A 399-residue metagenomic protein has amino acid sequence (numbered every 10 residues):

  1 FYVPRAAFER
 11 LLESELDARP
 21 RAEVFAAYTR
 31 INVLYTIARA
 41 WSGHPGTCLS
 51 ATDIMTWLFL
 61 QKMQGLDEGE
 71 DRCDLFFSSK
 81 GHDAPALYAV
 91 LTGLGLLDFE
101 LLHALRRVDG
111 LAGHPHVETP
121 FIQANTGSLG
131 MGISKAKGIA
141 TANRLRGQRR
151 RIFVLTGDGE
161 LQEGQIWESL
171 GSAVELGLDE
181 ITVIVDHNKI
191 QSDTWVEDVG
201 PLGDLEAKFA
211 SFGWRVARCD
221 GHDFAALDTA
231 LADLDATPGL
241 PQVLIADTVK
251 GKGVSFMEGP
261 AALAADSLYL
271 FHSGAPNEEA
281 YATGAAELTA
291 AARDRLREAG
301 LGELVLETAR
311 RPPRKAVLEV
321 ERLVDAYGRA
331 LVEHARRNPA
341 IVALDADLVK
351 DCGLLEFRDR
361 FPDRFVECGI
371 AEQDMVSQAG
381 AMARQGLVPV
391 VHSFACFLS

Functional and structural regions predicted by a protein language model:
F1-R150, R295-S399: Thiamine diphosphate
Q64-G69, C73-L75, L111-R295: Glycine-rich ThDP/TPP pyrophosphate-binding loop and its adjacent helix/strand module within ThDP-dependent enzymes
